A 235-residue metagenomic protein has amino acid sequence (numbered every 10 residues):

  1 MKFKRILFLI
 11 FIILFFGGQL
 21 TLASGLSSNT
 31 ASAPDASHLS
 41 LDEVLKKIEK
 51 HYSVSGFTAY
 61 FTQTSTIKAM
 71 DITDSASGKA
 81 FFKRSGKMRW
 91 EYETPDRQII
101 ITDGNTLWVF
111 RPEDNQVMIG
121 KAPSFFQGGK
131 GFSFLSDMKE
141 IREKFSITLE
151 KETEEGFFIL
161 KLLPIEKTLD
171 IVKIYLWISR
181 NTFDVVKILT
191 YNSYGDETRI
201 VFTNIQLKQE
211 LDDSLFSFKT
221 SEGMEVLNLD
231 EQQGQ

Functional and structural regions predicted by a protein language model:
M1-F8: Bacterial N-terminal signal peptides that target proteins for export
L9-Q19: Bacterial N-terminal signal peptides
T21-T73, T220-Q235: N-terminal leader/targeting segments and the immediate start of mature chains
V54-G56, S75-S77, K83-S85, P95 (+6 more regions): Extracytoplasmic
K68-A69, R89, D96-I99, V109 (+4 more regions): Short beta-strands and strand-coil junctions in structured, solvent-facing domains, enriched
K79-G129, T198-R199: An acidic-aromatic
N115-F157: Flexible, surface-exposed loop/linker segments and immediately adjacent secondary-structure boundaries
E140-D230: Gly/Pro-enriched, hydrophobic low-complexity segments that function as extracytoplasmic propeptides/linkers
